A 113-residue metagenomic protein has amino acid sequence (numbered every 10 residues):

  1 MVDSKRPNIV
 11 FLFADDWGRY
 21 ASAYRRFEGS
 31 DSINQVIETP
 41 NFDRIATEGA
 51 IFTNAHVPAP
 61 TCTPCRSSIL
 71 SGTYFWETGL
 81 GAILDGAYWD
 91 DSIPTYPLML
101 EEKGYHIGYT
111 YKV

Functional and structural regions predicted by a protein language model:
M1-V113: Formylglycine-dependent sulfatase
